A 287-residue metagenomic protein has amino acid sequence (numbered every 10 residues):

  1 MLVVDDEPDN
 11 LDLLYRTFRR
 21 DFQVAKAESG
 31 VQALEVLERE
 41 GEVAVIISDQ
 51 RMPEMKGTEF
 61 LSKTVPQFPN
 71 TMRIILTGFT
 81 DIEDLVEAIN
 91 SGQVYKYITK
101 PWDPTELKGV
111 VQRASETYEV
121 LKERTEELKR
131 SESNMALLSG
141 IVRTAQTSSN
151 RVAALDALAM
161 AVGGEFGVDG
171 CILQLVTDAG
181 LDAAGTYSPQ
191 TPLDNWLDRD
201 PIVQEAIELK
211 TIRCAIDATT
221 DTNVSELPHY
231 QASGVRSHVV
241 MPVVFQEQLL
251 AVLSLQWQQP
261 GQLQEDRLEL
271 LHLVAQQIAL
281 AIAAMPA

Functional and structural regions predicted by a protein language model:
M1-D9, L14-F18, I46: Conserved acidic segment of CheY-like receiver
D5, D49, T77: Active-site residues of response regulator receiver
K26-V36, G57: Helix N-cap/capping motif at the beta->alpha junctions
M52: Receiver (REC) domain active-site loop signature in two-component systems and cognate sites in sensor histidine kinases
W102-V111, S115: C-terminal output helix
M160, C171-V203: GAF sensory/regulatory domain recognition with acknowledged cross-activation on helical regulatory dimers
T191-L227: Regulatory sensory and allosteric helical modules in signal-transduction proteins and certain transcription factors
R236-V244: A short, aliphatic-rich beta-strand micro-motif
